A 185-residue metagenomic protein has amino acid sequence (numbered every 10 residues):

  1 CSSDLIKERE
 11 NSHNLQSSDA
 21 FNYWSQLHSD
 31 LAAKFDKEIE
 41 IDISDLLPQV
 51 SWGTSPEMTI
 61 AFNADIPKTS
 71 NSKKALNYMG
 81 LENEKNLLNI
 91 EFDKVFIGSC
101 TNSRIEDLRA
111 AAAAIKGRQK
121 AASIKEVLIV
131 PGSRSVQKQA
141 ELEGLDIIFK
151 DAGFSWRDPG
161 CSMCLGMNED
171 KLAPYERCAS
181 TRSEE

Functional and structural regions predicted by a protein language model:
C1-S2: Short, small-residue-biased leader/transition segments that mark boundaries at the very start of proteins
L5, R9, A111-A114, R118 (+2 more regions): Generic, well-ordered alpha-helical scaffold segments in large soluble proteins
R9-E10, E141: Glycine-rich loop at the start of a catalytic domain that most often binds anionic cofactors/ligands
E10-S12, K171-P174: Short low-complexity, flexible loop/linker segments enriched in glycine and/or proline with clustered acidic
N14-G132, A140: A glycine- and small/hydrophobic-rich beta-loop-beta segment that serves as a flexible "lid/hinge" or phosphate-binding
I43, D158, S180-T181: Pocket-edge structural micro-motifs
L47, T59, D151-G153, P174-E184: Cytosolic catalytic domains that perform sulfur/thiol-centered chemistry
K120-K171, R177: Extended C-terminal subregions enriched in glycine
